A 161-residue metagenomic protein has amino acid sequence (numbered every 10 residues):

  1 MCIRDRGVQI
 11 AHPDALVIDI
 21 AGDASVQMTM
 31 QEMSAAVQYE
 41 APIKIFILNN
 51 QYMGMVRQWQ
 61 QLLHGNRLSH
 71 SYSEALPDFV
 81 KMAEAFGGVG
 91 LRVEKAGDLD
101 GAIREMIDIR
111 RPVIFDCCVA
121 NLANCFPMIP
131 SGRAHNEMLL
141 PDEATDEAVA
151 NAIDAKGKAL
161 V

Functional and structural regions predicted by a protein language model:
R4-V161: Thiamine diphosphate
